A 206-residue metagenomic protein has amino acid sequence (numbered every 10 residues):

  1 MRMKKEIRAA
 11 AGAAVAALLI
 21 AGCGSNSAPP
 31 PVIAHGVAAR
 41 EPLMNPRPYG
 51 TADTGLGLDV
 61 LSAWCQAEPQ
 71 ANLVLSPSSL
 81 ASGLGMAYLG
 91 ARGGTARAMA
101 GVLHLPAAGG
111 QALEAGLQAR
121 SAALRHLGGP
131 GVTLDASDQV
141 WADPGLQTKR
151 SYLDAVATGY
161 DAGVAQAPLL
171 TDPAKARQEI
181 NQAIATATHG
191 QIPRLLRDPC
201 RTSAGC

Functional and structural regions predicted by a protein language model:
R2-A11: Bacterial N-terminal signal peptides that target proteins for export
L19-G22: C-terminal motif of bacterial Sec signal peptides marking the signal peptidase cleavage site
G24-S27: Bacterial signal peptide processing site
P29-D59: N-terminal export signals and maturation junctions of secreted/periplasmic proteins
I33-R40, L89-L124: Active-site-surrounding "flap" and adjacent substrate/cofactor-binding loops of secreted or lumenal enzymes, prototyped
A34-M44, S78-S82, A96-V102, T158-Q166 (+1 more regions): Acidic/histidine-rich, surface-exposed loop or edge segments in extracytoplasmic proteins
P69-S76, G94-G101, A108-L113, G129-P130 (+2 more regions): Surface-exposed patches in mature extracellular/periplasmic domains of secreted proteins
Q118-C206: Non-catalytic, conformational "gating/processing" segments within enzyme and secreted inhibitor domains
